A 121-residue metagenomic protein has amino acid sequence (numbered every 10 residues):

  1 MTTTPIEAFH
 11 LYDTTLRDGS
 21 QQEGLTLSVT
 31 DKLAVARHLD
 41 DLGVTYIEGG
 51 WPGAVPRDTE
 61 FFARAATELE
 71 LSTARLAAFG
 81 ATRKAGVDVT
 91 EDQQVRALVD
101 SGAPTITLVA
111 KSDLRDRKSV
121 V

Functional and structural regions predicted by a protein language model:
M1-T26: N-terminal amphipathic alpha-helix/helix-capping segment at the start of soluble metabolic enzymes
D13, A103-S112: Non-cysteine beta-strand/loop elements that form the S-adenosyl-L-methionine
R17, P52-A54, F79-A85, K111-D113: Active-site beta-loop-alpha junctions enriched in small/polar residues
G19, L39, I106: Conserved, mostly hydrophobic/aromatic
Y46-E48, A77, T107: Conserved beta-strand positions in the central sheet of alpha/beta enzyme cores
P56-T82: Alpha-helix-loop-beta-strand connector modules within alpha/beta enzyme cores
A63-L71, Q93-P104: Acidic (Asp/Glu)-rich catalytic clusters
V120-V121: Conserved small/polar residues in nucleotide/adenosyl-binding loops
